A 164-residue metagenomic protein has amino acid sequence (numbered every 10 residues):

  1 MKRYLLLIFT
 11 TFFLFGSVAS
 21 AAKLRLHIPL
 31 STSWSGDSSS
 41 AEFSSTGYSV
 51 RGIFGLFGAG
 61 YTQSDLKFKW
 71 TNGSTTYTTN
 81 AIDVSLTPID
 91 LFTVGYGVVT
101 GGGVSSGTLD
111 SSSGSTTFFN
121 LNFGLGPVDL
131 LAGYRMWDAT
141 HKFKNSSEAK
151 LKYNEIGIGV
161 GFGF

Functional and structural regions predicted by a protein language model:
M1-R25: Cleavable N-terminal export/targeting peptides
A19-T71, I82, G161: Short glycine/proline- and aromatic-enriched beta-strand/turn motifs that initiate or cap beta-hairpins
A22-I28, G55-A59, D90-Y96, G126-A132 (+1 more regions): Transmembrane beta-strands of outer-membrane beta-barrel proteins
R25, F123-L125, M136, L151-F164: Outer-membrane beta-barrel "beta-signal"
W34-F43, D65-Y77, G102-S115, T140-K150: Outer-membrane beta-barrel translocator domains and adjoining extracellular loop/strand segments of Gram-negative
A41-Y48, I53-G55, S74-I82, S111-T117 (+2 more regions): Residues that define the transmembrane beta-barrel architecture of outer-membrane proteins
R51-L56, L86-F92, N122-D129, D138 (+1 more regions): Outer-membrane beta-barrel strand-turn architecture
S64-G97: Mid-chain, structured segments of secreted extracytoplasmic proteins
